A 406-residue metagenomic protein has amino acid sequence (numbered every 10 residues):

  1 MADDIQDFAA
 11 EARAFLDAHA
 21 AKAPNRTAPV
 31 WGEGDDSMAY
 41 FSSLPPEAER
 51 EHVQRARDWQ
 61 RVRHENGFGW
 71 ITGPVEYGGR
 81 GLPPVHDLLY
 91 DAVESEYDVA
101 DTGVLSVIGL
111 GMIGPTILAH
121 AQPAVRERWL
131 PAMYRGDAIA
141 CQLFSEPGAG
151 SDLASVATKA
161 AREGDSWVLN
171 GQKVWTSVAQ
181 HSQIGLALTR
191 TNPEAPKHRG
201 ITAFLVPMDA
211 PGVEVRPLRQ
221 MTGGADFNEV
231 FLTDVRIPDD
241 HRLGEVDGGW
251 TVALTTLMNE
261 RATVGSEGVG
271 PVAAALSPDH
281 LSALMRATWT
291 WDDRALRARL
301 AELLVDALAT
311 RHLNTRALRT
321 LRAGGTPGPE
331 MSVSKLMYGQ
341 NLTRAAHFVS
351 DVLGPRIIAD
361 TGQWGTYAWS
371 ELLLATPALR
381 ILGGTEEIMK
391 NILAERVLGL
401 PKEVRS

Functional and structural regions predicted by a protein language model:
M1-L105, V125-R128, A132, L296-R297 (+2 more regions): Amphipathic, small/basic residue-rich leader segments at the start of a protein or domain
A28, R294-R297, L308-Q363: C-terminal helix-coil-helix/basic helical segment that borders enzyme active sites and/or dimer interfaces and provides
A48, V104-A124, G150: N-terminal glycine-rich flavin-associated loop
L89-V93, V252-T255, N259-G268, L353-S406: Glycine-rich phosphate/cofactor-binding loops in nucleotide/flavin-utilizing enzymes
G136-F144, L186-L188: A short, Trp-centered hydrophobic/proline-enriched beta-strand micro-motif
T158-A161: A structural signal for short hydrophobic beta-strand segments in well-ordered beta-sheet cores
D165-S166, N170-R216: A short core secondary-structure module
V213-R311, L379: Glycine-rich beta->alpha junctions and the first turn(s) of the following alpha-helix
